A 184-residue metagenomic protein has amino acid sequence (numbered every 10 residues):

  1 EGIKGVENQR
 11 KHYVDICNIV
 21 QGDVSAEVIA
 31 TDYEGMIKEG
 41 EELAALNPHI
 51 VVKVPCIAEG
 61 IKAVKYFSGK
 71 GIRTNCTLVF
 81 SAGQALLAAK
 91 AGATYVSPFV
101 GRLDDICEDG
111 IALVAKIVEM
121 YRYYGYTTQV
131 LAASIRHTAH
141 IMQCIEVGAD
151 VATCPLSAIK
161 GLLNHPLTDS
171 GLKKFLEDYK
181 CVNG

Functional and structural regions predicted by a protein language model:
E1, L78, T94-I106, V147-T168: Glycine-rich phosphate-binding active-site loops on the catalytic face of alpha/beta enzymes
E1-Y66, K70, V100: Active-site beta->alpha loop and helix N-cap motifs at the rims of alpha/beta catalytic domains
Q9-V24, I61-T74, G110-V130, K173-G184: Alpha-helix-loop-beta-strand connector modules within alpha/beta enzyme cores
G22-V28, I50-V54, I72-T77, V96-P98 (+2 more regions): Hydrophobic faces of well-ordered beta-strands that scaffold small-molecule active sites in alpha/beta enzyme cores
E27-T31, P55-E59, V79-S81, V100-G101 (+2 more regions): Active-site beta-loop-alpha junctions enriched in small/polar residues
G35-E39, A63, S81-A91, R136-V151: Catalytic cores of alpha/beta
T77-L131: A contiguous pocket-lining binding segment that forms or flanks enzyme active sites
Y121-G184: C-terminal alpha-helical cap/extension of soluble enzyme domains
